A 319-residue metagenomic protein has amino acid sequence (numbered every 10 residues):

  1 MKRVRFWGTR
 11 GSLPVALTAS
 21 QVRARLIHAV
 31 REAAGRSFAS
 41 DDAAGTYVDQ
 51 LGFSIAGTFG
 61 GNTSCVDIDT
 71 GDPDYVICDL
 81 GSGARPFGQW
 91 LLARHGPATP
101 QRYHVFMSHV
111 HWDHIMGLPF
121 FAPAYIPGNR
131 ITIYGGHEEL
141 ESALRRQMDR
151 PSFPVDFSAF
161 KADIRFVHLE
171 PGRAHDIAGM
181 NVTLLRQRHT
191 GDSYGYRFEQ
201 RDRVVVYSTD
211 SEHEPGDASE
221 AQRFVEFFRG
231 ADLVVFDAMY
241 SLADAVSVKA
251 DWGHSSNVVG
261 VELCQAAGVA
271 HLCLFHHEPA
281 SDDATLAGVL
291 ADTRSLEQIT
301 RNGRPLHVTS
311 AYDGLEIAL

Functional and structural regions predicted by a protein language model:
M1-V206, V225, D283-L319: Binuclear metal-dependent hydrolase catalytic cores
V15-A29, E214-G216, D244-W252: Acidic/histidine-rich helix-loop elements that form or flank divalent-metal/phosphate-binding sites at the catalytic
S54, P215-Y312: Cap/insert and terminal regions of metallo-dependent hydrolase folds
C78, S108, Y207-T209, F236-A238 (+1 more regions): Active-site flanking residues adjacent to catalytic metal/cofactor-binding acidic residues
Q187-R188, E199-R201, D210-E212, A238-S241 (+1 more regions): Histidine- and/or cysteine-centered catalytic micro-motif in compact active-site loops
V205-S211, V246: Short, basic, glycine/proline-bearing loop/turn elements
